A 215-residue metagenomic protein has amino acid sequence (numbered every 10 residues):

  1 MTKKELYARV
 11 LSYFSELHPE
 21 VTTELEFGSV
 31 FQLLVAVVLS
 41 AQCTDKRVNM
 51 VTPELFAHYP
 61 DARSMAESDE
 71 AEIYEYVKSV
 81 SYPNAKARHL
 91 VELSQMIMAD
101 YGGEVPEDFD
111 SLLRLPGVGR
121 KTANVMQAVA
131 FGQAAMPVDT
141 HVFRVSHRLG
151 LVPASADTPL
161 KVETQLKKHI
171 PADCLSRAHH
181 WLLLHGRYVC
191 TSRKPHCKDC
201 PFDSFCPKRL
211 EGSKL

Functional and structural regions predicted by a protein language model:
T2-L215: Catalytic cores of DNA base-excision repair glycosylases
